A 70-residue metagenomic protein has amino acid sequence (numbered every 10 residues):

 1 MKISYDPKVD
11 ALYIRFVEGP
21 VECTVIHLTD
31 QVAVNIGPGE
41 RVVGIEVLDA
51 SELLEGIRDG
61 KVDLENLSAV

Functional and structural regions predicted by a protein language model:
M1-V70: Small, basic N-terminal interaction modules of short regulatory proteins
